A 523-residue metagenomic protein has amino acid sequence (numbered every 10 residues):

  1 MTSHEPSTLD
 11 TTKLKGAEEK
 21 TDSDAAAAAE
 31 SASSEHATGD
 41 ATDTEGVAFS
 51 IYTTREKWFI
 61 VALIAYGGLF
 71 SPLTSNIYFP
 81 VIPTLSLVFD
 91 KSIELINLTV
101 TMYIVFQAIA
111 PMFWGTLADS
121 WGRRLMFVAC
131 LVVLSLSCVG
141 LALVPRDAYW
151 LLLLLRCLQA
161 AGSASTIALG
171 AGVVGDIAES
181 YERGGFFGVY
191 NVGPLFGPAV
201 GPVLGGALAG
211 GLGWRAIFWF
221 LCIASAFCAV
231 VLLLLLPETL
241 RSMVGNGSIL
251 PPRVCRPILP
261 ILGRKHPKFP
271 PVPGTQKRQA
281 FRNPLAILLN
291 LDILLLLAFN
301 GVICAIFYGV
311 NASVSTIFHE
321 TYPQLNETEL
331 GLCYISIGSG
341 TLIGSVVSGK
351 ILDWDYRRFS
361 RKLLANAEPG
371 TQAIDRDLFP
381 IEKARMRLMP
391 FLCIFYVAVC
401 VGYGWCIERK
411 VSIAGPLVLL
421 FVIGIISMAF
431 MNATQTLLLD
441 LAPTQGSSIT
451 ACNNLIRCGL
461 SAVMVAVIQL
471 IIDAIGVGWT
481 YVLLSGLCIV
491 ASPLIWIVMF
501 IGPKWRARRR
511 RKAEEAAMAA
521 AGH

Functional and structural regions predicted by a protein language model:
M1-T74, P83, L87: Cytosolic juxtamembrane N-terminal segment immediately preceding the first transmembrane helix of multi-pass
T2-S3, S50-R55, R183-G185, G210-L294 (+3 more regions): Central mid-sequence intracellular linker of multi-pass
P72, T101-I104, A142, A160 (+6 more regions): C-terminal transmembrane bundle
T84, M112-T116, S120, V203 (+3 more regions): Membrane-interface helix termini in secondary transporters
I109-W150: Conserved MFS/SLC helix-loop-helix module at the cytosolic interface between two early adjacent transmembrane helices
V133, S137-G140, W150-L158, A414-L419: Paired small-residue
L155-L195: Cytoplasmic helix-loop-helix junction between adjacent transmembrane helices in 12-TM secondary transporters
E182-L212, A216-W219, I223-C228, S336-S345 (+1 more regions): Glycine-rich segments within core transmembrane alpha-helices of 12-TM secondary carriers
